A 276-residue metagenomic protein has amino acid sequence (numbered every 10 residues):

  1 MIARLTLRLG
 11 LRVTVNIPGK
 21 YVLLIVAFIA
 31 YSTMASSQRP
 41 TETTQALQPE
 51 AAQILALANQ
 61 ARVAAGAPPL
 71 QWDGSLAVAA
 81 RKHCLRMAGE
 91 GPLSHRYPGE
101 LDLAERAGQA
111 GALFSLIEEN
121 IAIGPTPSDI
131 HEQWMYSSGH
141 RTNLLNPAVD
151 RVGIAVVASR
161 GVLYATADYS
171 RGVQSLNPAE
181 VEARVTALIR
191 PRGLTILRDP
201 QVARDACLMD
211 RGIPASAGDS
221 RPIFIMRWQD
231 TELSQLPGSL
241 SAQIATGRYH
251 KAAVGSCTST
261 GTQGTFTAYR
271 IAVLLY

Functional and structural regions predicted by a protein language model:
M1-I17: N-terminal secretory signal peptides that target proteins for export/translocation
P18-G19, Q48-E50, N177, D199 (+2 more regions): Serine/threonine-rich low-complexity intrinsically disordered regions
K20-Y31: Bacterial N-terminal signal peptides
A35-S37: Boundary at the C-terminal end of the N-terminal hydrophobic targeting segment
P40-E42, A46-E105, S138-T142, N146-G153 (+2 more regions): Short, well-ordered surface patches within globular domains
D102-S170, D205-Y276: A well-ordered secondary-structure block
